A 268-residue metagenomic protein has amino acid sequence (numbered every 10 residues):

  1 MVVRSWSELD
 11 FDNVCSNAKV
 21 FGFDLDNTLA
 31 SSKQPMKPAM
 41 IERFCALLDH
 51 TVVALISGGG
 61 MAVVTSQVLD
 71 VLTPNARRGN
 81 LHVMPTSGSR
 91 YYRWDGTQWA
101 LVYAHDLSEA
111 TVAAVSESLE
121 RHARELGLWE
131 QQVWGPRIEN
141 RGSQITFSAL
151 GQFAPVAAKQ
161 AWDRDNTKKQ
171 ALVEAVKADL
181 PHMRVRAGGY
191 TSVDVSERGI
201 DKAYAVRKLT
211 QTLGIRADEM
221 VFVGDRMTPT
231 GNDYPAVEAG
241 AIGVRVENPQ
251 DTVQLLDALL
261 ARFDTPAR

Functional and structural regions predicted by a protein language model:
M1-F23, A39-A46, L69-V71, A267-R268: Non-catalytic pre-domain segments flanking phosphatase-related domains
V14-Q34, L55, V83, V206 (+1 more regions): Asp-based phosphoryl-transfer active-site loop
V20, V52, E219-V221: Structural motif
F21-D26, P85-G88, R141, S148-Q152: Short loop/turn segments at strand-loop or loop-helix junctions that form parts of catalytic or ligand-binding pockets
D24-D26, R198, G224-D225: Acidic di-acidic motifs
P35-W134: Active-site phosphate-binding/coordination module
E130-V221: Conserved acidic, metal-coordinating active-site core of Asp-based, Mg2+-dependent phosphoryl-transfer enzymes
F147, V206, T212, R216-A258: Acidic, Mg2+-coordinating phosphoryl-transfer loop and its flanking beta/alpha structural elements, shared across
